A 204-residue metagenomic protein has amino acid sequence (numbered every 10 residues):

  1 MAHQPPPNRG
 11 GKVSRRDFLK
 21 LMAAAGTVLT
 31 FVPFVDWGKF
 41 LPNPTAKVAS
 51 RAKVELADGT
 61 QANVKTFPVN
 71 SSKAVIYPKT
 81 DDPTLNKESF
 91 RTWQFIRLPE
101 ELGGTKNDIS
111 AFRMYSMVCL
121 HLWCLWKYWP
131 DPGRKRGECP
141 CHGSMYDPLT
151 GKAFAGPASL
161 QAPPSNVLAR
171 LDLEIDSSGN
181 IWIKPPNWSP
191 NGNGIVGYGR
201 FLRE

Functional and structural regions predicted by a protein language model:
Q4-G26: N-terminal secretory signal peptides and thylakoid transit peptides that target proteins across membranes
K20, P33-P132, L171-E204: N-terminal pre-ligand scaffold of iron-sulfur
M114, R134-R136, F154-A155: Disulfide-bonded cysteine motifs in exported proteins
H121, H142-G143: His-Asp-centered metal-binding catalytic motifs of divalent-metal-dependent phosphohydrolases/nucleases
P130-R134, P163-P164: Short linker/helix segments within small regulatory modules
R136-H142: Cysteine-rich micro-motifs
Y146-P190: Short Fe-S-cluster ligation motifs
